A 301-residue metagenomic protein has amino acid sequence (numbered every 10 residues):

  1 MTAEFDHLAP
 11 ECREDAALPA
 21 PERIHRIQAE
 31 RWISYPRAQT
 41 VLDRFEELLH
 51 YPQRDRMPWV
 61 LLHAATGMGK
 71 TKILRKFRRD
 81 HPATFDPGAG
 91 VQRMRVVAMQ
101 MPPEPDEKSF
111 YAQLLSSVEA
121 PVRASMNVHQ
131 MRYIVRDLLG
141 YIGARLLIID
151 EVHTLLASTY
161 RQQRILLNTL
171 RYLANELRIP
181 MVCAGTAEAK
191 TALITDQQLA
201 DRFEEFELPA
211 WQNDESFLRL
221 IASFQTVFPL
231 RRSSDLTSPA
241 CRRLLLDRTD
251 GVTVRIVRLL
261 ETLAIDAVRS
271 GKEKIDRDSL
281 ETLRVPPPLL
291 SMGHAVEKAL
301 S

Functional and structural regions predicted by a protein language model:
M1-A16, G67, D214-E215, A222-S301: C-terminal alpha-helical "lid" subdomain
M1-P36, K108: Charged, amphipathic alpha-helical linker segments immediately N-terminal to NTP-binding catalytic cores
P10-P19, L42, D106-Q113, P121-P180 (+3 more regions): Mid-core helix/loop region of P-loop NTP-binding domains shared across ATPases and GTPases
L42-R54: Pre-Walker A adenine-sensing motif
R54-K76: Walker A/P-loop nucleotide-binding motif
R79-G90, A120-P121: Post-Walker A helix-loop "phosphate-sensing" segment adjacent to the P-loop in P-loop NTPases
M94-P105: A short hydrophobic beta-strand->loop->alpha-helix junction that borders the nucleotide-binding pocket of P-loop NTPases
I194-A210: A short helix-turn-beta junction within AAA+ P-loop NTPase domains corresponding to the substrate/partner-engaging
